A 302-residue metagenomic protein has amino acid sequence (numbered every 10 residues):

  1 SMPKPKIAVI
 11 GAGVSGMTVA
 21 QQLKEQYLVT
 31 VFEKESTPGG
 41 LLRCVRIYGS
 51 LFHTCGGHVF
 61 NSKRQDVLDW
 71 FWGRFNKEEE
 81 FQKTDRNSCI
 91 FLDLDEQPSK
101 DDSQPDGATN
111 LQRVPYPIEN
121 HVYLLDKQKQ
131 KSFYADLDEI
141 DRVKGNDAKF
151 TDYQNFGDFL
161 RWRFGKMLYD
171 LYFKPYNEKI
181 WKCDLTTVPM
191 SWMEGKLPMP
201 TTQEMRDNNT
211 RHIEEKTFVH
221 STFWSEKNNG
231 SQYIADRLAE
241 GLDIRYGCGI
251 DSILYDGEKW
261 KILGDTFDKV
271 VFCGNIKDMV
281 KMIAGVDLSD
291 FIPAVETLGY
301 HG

Functional and structural regions predicted by a protein language model:
P3-V31: N-terminal Rossmann-like FAD-binding beta1-loop-alpha1 element of flavoenzymes
V14-S15, S36-P38, V59-F60, H121 (+4 more regions): Short, solvent-exposed loop/turn segments at secondary-structure junctions
K24-Y48: Glycine-rich FAD pyrophosphate-binding loop
T30, Q82, D243-G247: General small-molecule cofactor/ligand-binding pocket signal
G39, Y255-E258, L263-G302: Central helical "cap/lid" subdomain
R46-T54, K216-T217, S289: Short glycine/proline- and charge-enriched loop/turn segments that cap or connect secondary-structure elements
Y48-N146: Dinucleotide-binding Rossmann-like beta1-alpha1 core, especially the glycine-rich loop that anchors the ADP
D138-Y255, T266, C273: Active-site/ligand-binding neighborhood in enzyme catalytic cores
